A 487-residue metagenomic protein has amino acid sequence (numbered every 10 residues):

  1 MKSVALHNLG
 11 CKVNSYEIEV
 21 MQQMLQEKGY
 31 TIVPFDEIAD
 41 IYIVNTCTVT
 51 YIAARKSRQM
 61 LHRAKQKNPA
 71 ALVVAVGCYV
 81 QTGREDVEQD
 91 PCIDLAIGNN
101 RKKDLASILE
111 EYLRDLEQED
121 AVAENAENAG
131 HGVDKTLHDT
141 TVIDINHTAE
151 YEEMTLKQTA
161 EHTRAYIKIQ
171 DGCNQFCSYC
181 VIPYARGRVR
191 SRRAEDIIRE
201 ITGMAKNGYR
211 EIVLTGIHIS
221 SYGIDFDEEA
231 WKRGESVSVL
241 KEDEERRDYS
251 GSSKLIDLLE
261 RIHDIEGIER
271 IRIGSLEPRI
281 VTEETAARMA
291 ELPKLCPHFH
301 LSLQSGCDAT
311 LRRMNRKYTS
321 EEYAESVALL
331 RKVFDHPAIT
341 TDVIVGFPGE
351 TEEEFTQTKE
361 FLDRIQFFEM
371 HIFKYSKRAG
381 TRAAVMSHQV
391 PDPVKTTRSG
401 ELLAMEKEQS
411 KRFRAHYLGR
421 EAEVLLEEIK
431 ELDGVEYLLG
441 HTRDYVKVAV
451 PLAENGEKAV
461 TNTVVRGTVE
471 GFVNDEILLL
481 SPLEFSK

Functional and structural regions predicted by a protein language model:
M1-Y222, E229, S236, K254 (+9 more regions): Proteins enriched for Cys/Gly/acidic motifs involved in redox and nucleic-acid/cofactor modification
V73-V74, T82, K206-E352: Conserved SAM/AdoMet-binding glycine-rich loop
A126-A129, V385-K487: Terminal RNA-binding accessory module
K157-Q158, A287-E291, L303, R414-H416 (+2 more regions): Replace "in large, NTP-powered and nucleic-acid-processing enzymes" with "in large, NTP-powered factors and other
A160-T163, C173-N174, L295, S305 (+5 more regions): Short flexible coil/turn linkers enriched for glycine and charged/polar residues that connect secondary-structure
L301, D342, L362, M370 (+3 more regions): Hydrophobic, well-ordered secondary-structure elements that form the walls of internal hydrophobic environments
E350, R364-F367: Contiguous mid-protein beta-loop-alpha structural module that forms a pocket-lining wall or clamp of enzyme active
K374-H388: Aromatic/acidic polysaccharide-binding cleft in carbohydrate-active enzymes
